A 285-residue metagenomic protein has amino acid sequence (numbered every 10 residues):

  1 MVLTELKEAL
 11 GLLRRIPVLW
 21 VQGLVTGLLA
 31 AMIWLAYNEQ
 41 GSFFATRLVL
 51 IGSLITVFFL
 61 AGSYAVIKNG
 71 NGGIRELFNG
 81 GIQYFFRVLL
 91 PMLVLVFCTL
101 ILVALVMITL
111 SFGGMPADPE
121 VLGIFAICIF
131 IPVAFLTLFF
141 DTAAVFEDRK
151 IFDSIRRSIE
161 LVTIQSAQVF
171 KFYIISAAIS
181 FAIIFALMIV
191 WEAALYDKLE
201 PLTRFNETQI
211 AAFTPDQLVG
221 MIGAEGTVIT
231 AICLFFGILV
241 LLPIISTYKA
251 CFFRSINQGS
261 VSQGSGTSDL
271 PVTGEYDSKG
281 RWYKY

Functional and structural regions predicted by a protein language model:
M1-Y285: Hydrophobic alpha-helical membrane segments
